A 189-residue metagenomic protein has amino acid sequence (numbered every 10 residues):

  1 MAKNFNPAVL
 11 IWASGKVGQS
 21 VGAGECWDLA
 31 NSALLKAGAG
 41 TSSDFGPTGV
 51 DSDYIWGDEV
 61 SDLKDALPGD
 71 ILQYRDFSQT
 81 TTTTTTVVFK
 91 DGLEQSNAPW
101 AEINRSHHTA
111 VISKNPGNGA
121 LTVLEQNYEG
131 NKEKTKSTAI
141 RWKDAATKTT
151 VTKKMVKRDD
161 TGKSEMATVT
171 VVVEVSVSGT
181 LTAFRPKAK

Functional and structural regions predicted by a protein language model:
M1-D44, T82-D91: N-terminal capping segments
V9, V17, V21, V50 (+7 more regions): Extended aliphatic helical segments
V17, V21, F45-T48, W56 (+3 more regions): Feature targets compositionally biased, intrinsically disordered low-complexity regions with long contiguous runs
G18, L35, F77, Y128 (+1 more regions): Residue-level marker of positions within ordered structural domains that often coincide with functionally constrained
S42-E133: ...with weaker cross-activation on analogous glycine-rich loops/strands in unrelated enzymes
N115-K189: Active-site or metal-binding loop neighborhoods of secreted/extracellular toxin and effector enzymes
